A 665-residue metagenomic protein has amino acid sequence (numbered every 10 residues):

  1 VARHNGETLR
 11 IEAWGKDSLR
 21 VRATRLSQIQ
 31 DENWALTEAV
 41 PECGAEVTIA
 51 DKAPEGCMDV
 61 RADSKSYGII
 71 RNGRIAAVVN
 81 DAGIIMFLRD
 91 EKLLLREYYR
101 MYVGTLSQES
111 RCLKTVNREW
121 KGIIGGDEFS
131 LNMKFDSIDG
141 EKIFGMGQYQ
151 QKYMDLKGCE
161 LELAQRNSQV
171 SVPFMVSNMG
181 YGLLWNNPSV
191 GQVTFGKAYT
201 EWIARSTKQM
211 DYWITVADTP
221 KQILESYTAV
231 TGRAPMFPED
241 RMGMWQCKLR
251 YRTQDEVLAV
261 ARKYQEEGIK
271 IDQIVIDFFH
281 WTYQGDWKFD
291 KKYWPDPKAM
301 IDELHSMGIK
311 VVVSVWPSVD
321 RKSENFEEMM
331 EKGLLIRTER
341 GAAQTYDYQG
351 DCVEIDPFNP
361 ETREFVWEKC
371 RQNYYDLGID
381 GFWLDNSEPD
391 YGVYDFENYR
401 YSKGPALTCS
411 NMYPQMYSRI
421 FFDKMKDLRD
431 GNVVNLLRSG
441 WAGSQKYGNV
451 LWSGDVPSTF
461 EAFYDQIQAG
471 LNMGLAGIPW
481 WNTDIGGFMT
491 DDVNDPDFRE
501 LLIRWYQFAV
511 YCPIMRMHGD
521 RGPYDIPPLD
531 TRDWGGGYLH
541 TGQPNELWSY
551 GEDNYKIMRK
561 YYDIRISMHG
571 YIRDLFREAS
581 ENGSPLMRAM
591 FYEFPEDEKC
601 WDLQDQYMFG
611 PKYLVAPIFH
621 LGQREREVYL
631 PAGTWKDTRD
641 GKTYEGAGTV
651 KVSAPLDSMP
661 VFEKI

Functional and structural regions predicted by a protein language model:
V1-D240, C247-L249, E256, A261-R262 (+5 more regions): N-terminal accessory segment at the very beginning of proteins
H4, N167-S168, V176, R205 (+24 more regions): Active-site-proximal structural scaffolding
N5-G6, R10, G268, S306-G308 (+3 more regions): Carbohydrate-binding surfaces of carbohydrate-active enzymes
T8-L9, E160-L163, V170-V172, T231-R233 (+12 more regions): Generic recognition of flexible, low-complexity loop/linker segments
I11, F174, Y264, L304 (+7 more regions): Conserved, mostly hydrophobic/aromatic
W34-P54, R337, T638-S658: Solvent-exposed beta-strand/loop surfaces of large extracellular or lumenal domains
G44, V116-E119, K270-Y555, E593-F594: Aromatic- and carboxylate-enriched substrate-binding clefts and catalytic-loop regions of carbohydrate-active enzymes
M179-Y181, P188-V190, T219, L249-Y251 (+15 more regions): Short, glycine-/Ser/Thr-/acidic-enriched flexible segments
